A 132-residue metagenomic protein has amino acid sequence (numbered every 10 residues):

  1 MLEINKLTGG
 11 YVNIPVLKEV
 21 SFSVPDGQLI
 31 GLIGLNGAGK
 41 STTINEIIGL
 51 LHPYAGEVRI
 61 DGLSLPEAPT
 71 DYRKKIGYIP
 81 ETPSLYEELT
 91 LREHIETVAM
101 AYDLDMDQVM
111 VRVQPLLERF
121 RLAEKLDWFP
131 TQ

Functional and structural regions predicted by a protein language model:
I14-P15, T70: Short coil-to-beta microelement around the adenine-binding A-loop and adjacent beta1/P-loop entry of ABC ATPase
I33-L35: The feature captures the beta-strand-to-loop junction immediately N-terminal to the Walker
I48: Helix-to-loop junction immediately C-terminal to a conserved catalytic motif
G56-S64, Y72: Conserved ABC transporter NBD signature motif
E96, M100, D107-L126: Conserved ABC ATPase "signature" region
